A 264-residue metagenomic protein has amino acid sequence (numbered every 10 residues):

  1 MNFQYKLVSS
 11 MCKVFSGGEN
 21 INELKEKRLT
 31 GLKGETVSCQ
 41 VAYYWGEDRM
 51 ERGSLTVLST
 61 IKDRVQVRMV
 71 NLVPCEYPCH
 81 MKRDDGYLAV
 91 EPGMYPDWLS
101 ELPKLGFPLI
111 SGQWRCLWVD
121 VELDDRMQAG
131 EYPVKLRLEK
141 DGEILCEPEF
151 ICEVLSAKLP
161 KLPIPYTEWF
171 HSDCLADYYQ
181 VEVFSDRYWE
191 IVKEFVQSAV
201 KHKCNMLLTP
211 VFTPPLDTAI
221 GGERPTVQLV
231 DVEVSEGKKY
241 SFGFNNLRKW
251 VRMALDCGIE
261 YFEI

Functional and structural regions predicted by a protein language model:
N2-E23, E47-V119: Surface-exposed binding patches on compact interaction domains or structured appendages
F15-T30, V181-Y188: Short, polar loop/linker segments at the starts of domains and inter-domain junctions
L24-E47: Contiguous beta-strand segments within globular domains
T36-Q40, R52, M206, Y261: A common structural microfeature
Y43-S54, K104-P163, W189: Extended acidic/polar, glycine-enriched regions that form or flank non-catalytic beta-rich accessory modules
W45, S59, L123, K140 (+2 more regions): Hydrophobic, Leu/Ile/Phe/Ala-enriched alpha-helical segments that form helix-helix packing faces
L145-E236, S241, R248, R252-Y261: An acidic-aromatic substrate-binding cleft motif
I264: N-terminal loops that bind phosphate or other acidic moieties and the adjacent beta-alpha structural core
